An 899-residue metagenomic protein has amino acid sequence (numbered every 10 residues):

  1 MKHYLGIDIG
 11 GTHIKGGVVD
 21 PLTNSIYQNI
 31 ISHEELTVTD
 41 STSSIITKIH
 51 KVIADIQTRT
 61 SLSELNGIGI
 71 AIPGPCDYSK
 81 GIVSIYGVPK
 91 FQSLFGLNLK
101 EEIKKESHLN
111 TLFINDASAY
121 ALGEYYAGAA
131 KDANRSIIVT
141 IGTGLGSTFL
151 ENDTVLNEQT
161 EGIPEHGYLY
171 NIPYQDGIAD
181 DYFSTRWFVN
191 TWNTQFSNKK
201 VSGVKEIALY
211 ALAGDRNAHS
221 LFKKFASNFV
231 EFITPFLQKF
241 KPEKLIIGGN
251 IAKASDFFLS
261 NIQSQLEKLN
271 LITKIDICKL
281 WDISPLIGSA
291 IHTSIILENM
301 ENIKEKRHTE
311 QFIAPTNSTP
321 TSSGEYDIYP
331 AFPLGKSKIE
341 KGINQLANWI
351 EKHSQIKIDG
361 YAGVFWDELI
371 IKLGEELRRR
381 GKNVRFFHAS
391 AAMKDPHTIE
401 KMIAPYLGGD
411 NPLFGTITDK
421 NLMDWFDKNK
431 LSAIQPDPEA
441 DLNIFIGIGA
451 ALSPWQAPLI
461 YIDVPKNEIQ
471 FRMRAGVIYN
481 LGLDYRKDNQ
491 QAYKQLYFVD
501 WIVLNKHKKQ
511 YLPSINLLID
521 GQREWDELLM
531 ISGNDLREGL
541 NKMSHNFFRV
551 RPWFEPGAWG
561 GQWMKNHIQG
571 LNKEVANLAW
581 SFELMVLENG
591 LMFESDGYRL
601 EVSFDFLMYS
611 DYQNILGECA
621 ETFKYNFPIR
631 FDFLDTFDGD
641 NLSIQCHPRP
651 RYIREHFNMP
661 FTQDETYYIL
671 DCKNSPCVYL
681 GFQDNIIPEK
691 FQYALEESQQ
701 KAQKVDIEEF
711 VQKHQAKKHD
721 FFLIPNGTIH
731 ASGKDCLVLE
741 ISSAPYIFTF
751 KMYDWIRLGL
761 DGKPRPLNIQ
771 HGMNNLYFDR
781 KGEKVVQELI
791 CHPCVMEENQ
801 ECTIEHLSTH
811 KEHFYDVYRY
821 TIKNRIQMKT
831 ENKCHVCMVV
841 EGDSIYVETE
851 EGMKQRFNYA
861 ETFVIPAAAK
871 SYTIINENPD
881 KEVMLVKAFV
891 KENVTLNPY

Functional and structural regions predicted by a protein language model:
M1-G67, Y78-K80, I103-L109, E124-I137 (+2 more regions): ATP-binding/phosphotransfer module of carbohydrate and carboxylate kinases, centering on a glycine-rich
H219, T316-K338, R379-L442: ATP-dependent small-molecule kinase phosphotransfer cores that center on conserved nucleotide phosphate-binding segments
I313-E351, E368-L377, A475-I478, F498-Q562: NTP-dependent small-molecule kinase module
Q345-L346, I515-E689, D754-E797, V817-R819: Transition-metal
R380, K430-G482: ATP-dependent NMP and nucleoside kinases share a basic, alpha-helical "lid"
E621, D638-D640, D664-E665, I669-S698 (+3 more regions): Glycine- and acidic-residue-biased ligand/ion/polar-headgroup-sensing regions
N626, T636-N641, P648-R649, C672-S675 (+4 more regions): Ligand-binding loop in jelly-roll beta-barrel domains
V711-L723, E848-A869: Short acidic-glycine-tyrosine-enriched beta hairpin
